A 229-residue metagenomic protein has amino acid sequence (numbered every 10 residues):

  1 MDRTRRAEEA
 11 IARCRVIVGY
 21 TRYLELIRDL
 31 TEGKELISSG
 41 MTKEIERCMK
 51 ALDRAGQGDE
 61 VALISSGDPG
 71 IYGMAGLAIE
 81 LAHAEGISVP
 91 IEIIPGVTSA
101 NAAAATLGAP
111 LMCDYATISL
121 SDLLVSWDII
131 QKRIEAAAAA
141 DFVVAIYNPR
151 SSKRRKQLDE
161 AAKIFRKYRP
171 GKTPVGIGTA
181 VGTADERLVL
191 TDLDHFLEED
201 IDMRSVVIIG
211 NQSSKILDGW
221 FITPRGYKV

Functional and structural regions predicted by a protein language model:
M1-D2, L124-W127, L188-T191: Short gly/ser/thr-rich secondary-structure transition/capping motifs
M1-I91, A102, L197: Class I S-adenosyl-L-methionine
R5, G73-A140: Class I SAM-dependent methyltransferase SAM-binding "motif I" and its flanking Rossmann-like core
I17, L30, R54-G58, L81 (+6 more regions): Change "in soluble alpha/beta enzymes" to "in soluble alpha/beta proteins
T21-L24, S38-E46, V97, T117-L124 (+1 more regions): Short, acidic/turn-prone active-site loops that include or flank metal/cofactor- and phosphate-binding residues
D59-S65, A109-L120, D194-M203: A polyampholytic, Gly/Pro-enriched intrinsically disordered region
E60-V61, A139-V229: A contiguous loop/helix-start segment that scaffolds small-molecule binding in enzyme catalytic cores
